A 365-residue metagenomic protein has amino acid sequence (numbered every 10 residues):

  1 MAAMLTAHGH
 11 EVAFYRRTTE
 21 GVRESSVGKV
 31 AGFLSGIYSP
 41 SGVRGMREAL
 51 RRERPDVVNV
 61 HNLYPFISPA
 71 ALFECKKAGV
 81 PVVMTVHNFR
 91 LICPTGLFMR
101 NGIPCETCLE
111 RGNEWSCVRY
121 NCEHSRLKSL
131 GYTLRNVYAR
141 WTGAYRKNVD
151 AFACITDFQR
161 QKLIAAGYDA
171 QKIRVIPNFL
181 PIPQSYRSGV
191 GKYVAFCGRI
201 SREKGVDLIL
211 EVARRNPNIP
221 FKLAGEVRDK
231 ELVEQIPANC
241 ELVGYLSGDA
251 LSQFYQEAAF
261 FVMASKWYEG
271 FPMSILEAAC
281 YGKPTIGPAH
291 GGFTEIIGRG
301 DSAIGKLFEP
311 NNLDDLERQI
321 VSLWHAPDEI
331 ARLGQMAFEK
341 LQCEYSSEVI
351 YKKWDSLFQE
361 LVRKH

Functional and structural regions predicted by a protein language model:
K77, R90, G102-A151: Membrane-proximal helix-turn-helix segments that form the acceptor-binding/catalytic region of lipid-linked
A153, N178, Y186-K204, L210-N216 (+1 more regions): Conserved donor-binding/catalytic core segment of Leloir-type glycosyltransferases
F158, F179: Carbohydrate-associated surface elements
K230-D249: Nucleotide-activated donor-binding/catalytic signature segment of Leloir-type glycosyltransferases, i.e., the conserved
Q256-G270, K283: Acidic donor-binding loop of glycosyltransferase active sites
K266, K283, G287-I297, P310-N311: Short glycine-rich donor-binding/catalytic loop of glycosyltransferases that coordinates the nucleotide-sugar
R299-L313, S322-P327: Conserved acidic donor-binding segment of nucleotide-sugar-dependent glycosyltransferases
D315, S322, E329-E344, I350-S356: A short, well-ordered alpha-helix in the C-terminal region of glycosyltransferases
